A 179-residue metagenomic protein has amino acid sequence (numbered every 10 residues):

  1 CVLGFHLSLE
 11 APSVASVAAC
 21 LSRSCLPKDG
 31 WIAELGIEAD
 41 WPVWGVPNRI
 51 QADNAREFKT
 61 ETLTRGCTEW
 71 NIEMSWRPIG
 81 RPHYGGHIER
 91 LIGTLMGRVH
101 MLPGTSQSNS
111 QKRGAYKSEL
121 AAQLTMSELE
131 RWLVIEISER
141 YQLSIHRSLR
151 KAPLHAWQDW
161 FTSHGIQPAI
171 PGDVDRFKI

Functional and structural regions predicted by a protein language model:
C1-G36, D40, P47-Q51, W76-I79: A short, conserved beta-strand element enriched in hydrophobic/aromatic residues
L3-H6, A18-C25, N48-Q51, L63-N71 (+2 more regions): Short, well-ordered alpha-helical packing segments
A11-A15, E57-T60, P82-Y84, R147-S148 (+1 more regions): Flexible loop/turn segments at secondary-structure boundaries
S24-I32, N54, W70-M74, L95 (+2 more regions): A generic secondary-structure signal for well-formed alpha-helical elements
A33-W44, S148-W157: Short, glycine/acidic-rich hinge or "gate" loops at secondary-structure transitions that mediate conformational
A52, T60-W70, W76-S118: RNase H-like two-metal-ion nuclease catalytic core shared by retroviral integrases and related mobile-element nucleases
Q123-S138: A conserved mid-domain beta-alpha-beta active-site/ligand-binding segment of alpha/beta enzyme cores
V134-I179: C-terminal, beta-rich DNA-binding module of retroviral/retroelements integrases
